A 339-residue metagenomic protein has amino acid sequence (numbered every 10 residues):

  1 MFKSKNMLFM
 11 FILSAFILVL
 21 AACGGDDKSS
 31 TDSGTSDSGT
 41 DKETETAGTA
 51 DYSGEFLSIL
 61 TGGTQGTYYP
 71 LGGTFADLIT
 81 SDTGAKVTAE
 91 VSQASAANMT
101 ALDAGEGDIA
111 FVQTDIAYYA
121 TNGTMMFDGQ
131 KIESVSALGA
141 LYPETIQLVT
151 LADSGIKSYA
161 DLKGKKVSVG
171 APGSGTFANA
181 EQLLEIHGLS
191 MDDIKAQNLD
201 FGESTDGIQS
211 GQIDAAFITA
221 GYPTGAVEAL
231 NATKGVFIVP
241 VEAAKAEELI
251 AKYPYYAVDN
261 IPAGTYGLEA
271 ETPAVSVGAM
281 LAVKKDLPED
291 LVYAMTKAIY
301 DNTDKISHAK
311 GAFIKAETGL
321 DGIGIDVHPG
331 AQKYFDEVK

Functional and structural regions predicted by a protein language model:
M1-M10: Bacterial N-terminal signal peptides that target proteins for export
L18-A22: C-terminal motif of bacterial Sec signal peptides marking the signal peptidase cleavage site
C23-T46: Bacterial lipoprotein signal-peptidase II cleavage site
G54, G84, A94-A97, A104 (+5 more regions): Extracytoplasmic
G54-D82, K86, P143-S210, D321 (+1 more regions): Bilobed "Venus flytrap"/periplasmic-binding protein-like clamshell domains and structurally analogous long
G54-L57, L71, S81, L199 (+8 more regions): An extracytoplasmic/periplasmic, membrane-proximal ligand-sensing/linker region
G73, A96-D108, Q182, G202-D214 (+1 more regions): Short helices/loops that flank or line small-molecule/ion binding pockets
T114-I116, N122-M126, E133, S154 (+1 more regions): Pocket-lining segment of extracytoplasmic ligand-binding domains
